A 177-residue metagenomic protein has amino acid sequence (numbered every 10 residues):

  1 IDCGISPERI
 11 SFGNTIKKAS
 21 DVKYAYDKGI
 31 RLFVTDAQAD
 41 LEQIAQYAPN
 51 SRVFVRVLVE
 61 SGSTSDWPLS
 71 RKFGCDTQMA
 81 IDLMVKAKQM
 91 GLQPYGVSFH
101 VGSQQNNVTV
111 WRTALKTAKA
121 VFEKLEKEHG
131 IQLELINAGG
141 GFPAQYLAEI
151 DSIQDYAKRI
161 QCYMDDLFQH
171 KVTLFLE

Functional and structural regions predicted by a protein language model:
I1-L135, R159, Y163, H170: Active-site-proximal beta-alpha core segment in soluble small-molecule metabolic enzymes
N14, L176-E177: Short loop/edge segments at beta-strand edges and connector loops that shape dinucleotide/nucleotide cofactor-binding
R71, I150-D165, T173-L176: Active-site loop ensemble at the mouth of alpha/beta enzyme cores that anchors a bound cofactor
V101-G102, I136-Y146, L176: Glycine-rich beta-strand-to-loop/alpha-helix junction loops that act as flexible
V108-T109, Y146-D151: Metal-dependent catalytic neighborhoods of phosphoester/phosphodiester hydrolases
